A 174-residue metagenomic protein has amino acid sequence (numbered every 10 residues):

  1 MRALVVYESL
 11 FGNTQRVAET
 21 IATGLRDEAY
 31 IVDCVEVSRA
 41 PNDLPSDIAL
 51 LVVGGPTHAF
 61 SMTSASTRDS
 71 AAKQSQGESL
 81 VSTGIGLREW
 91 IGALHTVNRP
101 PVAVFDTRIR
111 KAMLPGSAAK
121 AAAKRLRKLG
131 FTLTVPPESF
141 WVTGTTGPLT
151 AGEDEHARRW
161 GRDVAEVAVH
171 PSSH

Functional and structural regions predicted by a protein language model:
R2, I31, P101, T132: Residues at the starts of beta-strands that form the adenosine-phosphate
R2-E28: N-terminal beta1-alpha1 ligand-phosphate binding loop
F11, R108-M113, V142-G144: Short histidine/acidic/glycine/proline-rich micro-motifs that form metal- and phosphate-coordinating active-site loops
E19, T23, D27, K124 (+2 more regions): Short, well-ordered alpha-helices that flank and scaffold nucleotide-derived cofactor binding pockets
D27-Y30, A71-E78, E166-H174: Electropositive, surface-exposed helix/loop patches at the edges of structured domains that serve as adaptable
E28-P41: A short beta-strand-loop structural module common to alpha/beta enzyme folds
S38-L129: Helix-loop-strand module that forms the ligand-binding subsite of alpha/beta enzymes
R127, T132-H174: Glycine-rich phosphate/pyrophosphate-binding loop and the adjoining helix
